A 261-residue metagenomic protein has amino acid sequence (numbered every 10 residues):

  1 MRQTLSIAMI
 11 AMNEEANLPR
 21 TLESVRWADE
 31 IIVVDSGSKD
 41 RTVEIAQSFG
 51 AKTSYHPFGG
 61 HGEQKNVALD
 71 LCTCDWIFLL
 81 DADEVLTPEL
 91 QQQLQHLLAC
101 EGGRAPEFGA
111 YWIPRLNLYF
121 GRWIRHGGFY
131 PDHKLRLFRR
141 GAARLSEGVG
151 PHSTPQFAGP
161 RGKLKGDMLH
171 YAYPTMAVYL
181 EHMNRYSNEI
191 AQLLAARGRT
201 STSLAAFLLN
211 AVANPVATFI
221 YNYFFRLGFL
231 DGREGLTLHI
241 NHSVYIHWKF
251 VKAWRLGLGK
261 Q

Functional and structural regions predicted by a protein language model:
M1-S24: N-proximal low-complexity "stem/linker" segments adjacent to membrane-targeting elements
R2, W27, C72-D75: Active-site acidic short loop of glycosyltransferases
P19, D40-F49, E89-L90: Acidic helix N-cap motif at the loop->helix transition within catalytic regions of sugar-transfer enzymes
S24, D35-E44, D81: A conserved acidic beta->alpha catalytic loop
W27, S48-G50, H133, F157: Short, structured coil segments at secondary-structure junctions
S36, H56-F58, C74, D81-E84 (+2 more regions): Short acidic donor-binding/metal-coordinating loop in glycosyltransferase active sites
V43-L71: Conserved donor nucleotide-binding strand/loop of the catalytic core
N66-L69, W76, T87-K260: Catalytic-site signature of metal-activated, phosphate-bearing donor transferases, centered on the GT-A/GT-A-like
